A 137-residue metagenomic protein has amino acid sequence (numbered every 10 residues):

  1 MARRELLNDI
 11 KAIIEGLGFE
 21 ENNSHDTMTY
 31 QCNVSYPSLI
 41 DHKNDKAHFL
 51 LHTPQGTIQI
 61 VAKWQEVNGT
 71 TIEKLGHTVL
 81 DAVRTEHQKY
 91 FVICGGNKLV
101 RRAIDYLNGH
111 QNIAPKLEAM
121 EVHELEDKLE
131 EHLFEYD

Functional and structural regions predicted by a protein language model:
M1-L6, T53, C94-G95: A generic structural signal for ordered secondary structure
M1-Q31: Interdomain/boundary linker segments immediately adjacent to catalytic/signaling cores
L17-N22, V83-Y90, G109-M120: Structural alpha-beta junctions
N22-Q55, G69-T71: Active-site metal-binding core of divalent-cation-utilizing nuclease and nuclease-like domains
L51-V67, I72, D127-D137: Electropositive, surface-exposed helix/loop patches at the edges of structured domains that serve as adaptable
T57, W64-H110: Catalytic cores of nucleic-acid endonucleases
I93-D137: Domain-level recognition of nuclease-like catalytic cores that cleave nucleotide substrates
